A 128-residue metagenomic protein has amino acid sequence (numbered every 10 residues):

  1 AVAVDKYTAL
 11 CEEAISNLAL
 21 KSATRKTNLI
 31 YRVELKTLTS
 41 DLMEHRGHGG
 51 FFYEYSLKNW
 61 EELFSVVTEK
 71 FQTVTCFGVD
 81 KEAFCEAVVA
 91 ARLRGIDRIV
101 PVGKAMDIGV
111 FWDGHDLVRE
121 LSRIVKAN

Functional and structural regions predicted by a protein language model:
A1-Q72, C85-R94, I99-K126: NAD(P)-dependent aldehyde/semialdehyde dehydrogenase
G78: A C-terminal functional module that forms or caps the active site or interfaces directly with catalytic machinery
